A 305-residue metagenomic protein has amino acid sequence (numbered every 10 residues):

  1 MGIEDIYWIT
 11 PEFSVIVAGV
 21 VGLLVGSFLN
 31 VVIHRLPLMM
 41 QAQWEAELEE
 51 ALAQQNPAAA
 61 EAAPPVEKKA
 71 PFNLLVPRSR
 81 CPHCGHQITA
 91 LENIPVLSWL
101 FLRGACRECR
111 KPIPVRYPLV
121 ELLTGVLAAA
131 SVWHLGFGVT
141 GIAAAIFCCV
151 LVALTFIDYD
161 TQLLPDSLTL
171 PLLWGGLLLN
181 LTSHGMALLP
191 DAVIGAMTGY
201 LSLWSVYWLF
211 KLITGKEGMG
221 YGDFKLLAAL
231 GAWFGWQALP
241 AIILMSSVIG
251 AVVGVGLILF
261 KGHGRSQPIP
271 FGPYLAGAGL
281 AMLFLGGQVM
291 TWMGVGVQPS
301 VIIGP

Functional and structural regions predicted by a protein language model:
G2-L24, F28, H34, A128 (+3 more regions): Hydrophobic alpha-helical transmembrane segments
D5-Y7, A18, T140-I249, T291-P305: Functional transmembrane core segments of multi-pass inner-membrane proteins
N30-R35, R103-K111, L151-T161, S205-E217 (+1 more regions): C-terminal ends of transmembrane helices
R35-R116: Membrane-proximal soluble regions of multi-pass membrane proteins
R78, G85-A144, D223, A228-A229 (+1 more regions): Multi-pass membrane catalytic core of lipid/isoprenoid biosynthesis enzymes
G125, N180, L227, A251-I258: Hydrophobic transmembrane alpha-helices of multi-pass small-molecule transporters
Y221-K225, V255-A281: Interfacial loop-to-transmembrane junctions
Q237-Q267: Conserved post-catalytic alpha-helical subdomain immediately downstream of the catalytic base and nucleotide-binding
